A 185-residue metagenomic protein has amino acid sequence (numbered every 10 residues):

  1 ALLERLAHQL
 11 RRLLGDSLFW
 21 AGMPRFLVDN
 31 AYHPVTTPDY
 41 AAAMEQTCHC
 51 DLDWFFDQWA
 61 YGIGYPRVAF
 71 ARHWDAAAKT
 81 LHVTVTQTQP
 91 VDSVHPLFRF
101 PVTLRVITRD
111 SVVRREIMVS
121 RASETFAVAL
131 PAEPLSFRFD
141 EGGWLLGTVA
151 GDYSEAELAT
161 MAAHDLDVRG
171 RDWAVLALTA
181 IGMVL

Functional and structural regions predicted by a protein language model:
A1-R5, V119-R121, W144: Residue-level recognition of alpha-helix boundary/capping or hinge positions
A1-V83: Amphipathic alpha-helical substructures
V35, H164-W173: Generic helix N-cap/helix-start motif at coil->alpha-helix transitions
L52-D53, I63-E141: Beta-strand-rich binding/interaction modules
E141-D152: Short acidic/polar inter-strand loop motif in beta-rich domains
G151-A162, V184-L185: Amphipathic alpha-helical scaffolding segments comprising HEAT/armadillo-like alpha-solenoid repeats
A162-A163, T179: Ankyrin-repeat helical core positions
R169-M183: Structural detector for internal amphipathic alpha-helices that build alpha-solenoid repeat scaffolds
